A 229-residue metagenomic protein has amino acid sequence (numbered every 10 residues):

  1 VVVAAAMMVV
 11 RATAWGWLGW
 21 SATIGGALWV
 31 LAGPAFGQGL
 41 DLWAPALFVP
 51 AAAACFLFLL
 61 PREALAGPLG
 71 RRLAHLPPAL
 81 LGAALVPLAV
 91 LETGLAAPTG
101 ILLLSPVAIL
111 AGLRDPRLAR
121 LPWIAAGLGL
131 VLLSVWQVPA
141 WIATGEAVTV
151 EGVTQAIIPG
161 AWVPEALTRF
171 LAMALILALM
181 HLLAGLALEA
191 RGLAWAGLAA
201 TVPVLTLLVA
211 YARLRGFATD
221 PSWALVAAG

Functional and structural regions predicted by a protein language model:
V1-G229: Extended, compositionally biased regions that are outside compact catalytic cores
